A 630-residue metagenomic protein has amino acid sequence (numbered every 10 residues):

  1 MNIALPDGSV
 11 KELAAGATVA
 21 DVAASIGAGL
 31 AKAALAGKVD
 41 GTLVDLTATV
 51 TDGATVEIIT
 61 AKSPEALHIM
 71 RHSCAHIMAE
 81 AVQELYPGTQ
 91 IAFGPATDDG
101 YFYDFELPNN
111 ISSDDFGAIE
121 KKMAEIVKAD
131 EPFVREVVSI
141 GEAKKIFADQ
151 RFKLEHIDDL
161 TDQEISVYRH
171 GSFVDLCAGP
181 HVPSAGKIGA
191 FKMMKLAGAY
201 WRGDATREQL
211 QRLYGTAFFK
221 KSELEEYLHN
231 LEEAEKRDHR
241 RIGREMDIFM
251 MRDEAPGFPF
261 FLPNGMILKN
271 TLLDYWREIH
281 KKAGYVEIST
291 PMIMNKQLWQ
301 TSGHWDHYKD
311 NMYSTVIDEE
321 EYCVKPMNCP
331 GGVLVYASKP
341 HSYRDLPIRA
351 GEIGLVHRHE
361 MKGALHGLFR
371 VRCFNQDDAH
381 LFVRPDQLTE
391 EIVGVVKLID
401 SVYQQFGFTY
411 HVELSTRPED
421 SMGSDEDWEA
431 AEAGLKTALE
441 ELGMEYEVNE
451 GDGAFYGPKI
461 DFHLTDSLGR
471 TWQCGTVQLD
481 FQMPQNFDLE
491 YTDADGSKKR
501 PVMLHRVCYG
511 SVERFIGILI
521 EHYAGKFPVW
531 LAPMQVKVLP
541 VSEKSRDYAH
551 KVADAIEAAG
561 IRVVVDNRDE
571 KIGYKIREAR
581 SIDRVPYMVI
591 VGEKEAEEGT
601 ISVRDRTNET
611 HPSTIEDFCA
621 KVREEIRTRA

Functional and structural regions predicted by a protein language model:
M1-A92, D98, D104-A630: NTP/phosphate- and nucleic-acid-binding module
